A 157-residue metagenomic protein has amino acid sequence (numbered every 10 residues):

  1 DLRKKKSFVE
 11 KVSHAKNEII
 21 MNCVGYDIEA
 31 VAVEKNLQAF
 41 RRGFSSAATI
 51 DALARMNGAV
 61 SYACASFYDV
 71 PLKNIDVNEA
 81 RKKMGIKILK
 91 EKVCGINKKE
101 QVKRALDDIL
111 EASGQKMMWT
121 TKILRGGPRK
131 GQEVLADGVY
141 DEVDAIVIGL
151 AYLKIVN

Functional and structural regions predicted by a protein language model:
D1-N157: Phosphate- and other anionic-substrate recognition elements at nucleic-acid/protein interfaces
